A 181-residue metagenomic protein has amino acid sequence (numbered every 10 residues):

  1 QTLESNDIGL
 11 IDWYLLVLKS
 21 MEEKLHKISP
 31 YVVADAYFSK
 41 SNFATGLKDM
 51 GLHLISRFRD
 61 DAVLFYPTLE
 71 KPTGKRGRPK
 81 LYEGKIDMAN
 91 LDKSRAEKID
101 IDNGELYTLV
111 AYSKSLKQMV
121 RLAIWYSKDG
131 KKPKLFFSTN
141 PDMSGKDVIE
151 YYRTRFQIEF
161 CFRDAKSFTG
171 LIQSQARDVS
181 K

Functional and structural regions predicted by a protein language model:
Q1-K181: Single, function-defining residue in the core of a domain
